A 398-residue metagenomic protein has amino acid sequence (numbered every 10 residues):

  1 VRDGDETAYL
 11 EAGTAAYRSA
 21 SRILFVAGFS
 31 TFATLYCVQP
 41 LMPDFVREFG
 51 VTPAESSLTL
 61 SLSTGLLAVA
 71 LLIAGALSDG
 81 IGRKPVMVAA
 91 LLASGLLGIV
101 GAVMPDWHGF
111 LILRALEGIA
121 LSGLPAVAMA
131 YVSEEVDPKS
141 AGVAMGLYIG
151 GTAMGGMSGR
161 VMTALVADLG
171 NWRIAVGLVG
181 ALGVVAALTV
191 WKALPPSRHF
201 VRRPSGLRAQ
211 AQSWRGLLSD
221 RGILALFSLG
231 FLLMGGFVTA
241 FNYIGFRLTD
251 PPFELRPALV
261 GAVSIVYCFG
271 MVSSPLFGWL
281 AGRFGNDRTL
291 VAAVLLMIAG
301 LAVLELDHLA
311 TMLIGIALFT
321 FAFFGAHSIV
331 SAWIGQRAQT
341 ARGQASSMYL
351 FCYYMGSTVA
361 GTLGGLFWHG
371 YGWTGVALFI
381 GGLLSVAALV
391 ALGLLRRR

Functional and structural regions predicted by a protein language model:
E6-T14, P195-F227: Juxtamembrane intracellular "pre-TM" segments in multi-pass secondary transporters
G50, G82, V103-G109, D137 (+1 more regions): Helix-breaking motifs and short loop linkers at transmembrane-helix boundaries and internal kinks in secondary membrane
V69-W107: Conserved MFS/SLC helix-loop-helix module at the cytosolic interface between two early adjacent transmembrane helices
L71-G82, S273-G285, W368: Helix-to-loop junctions at the C-terminal end of transmembrane segments in multipass secondary transporters
W107-G109, P138, L147-L194: Helix-loop-helix hairpin linking two adjacent transmembrane segments in secondary transporters
L113-M154: Cytoplasmic helix-loop-helix junction between adjacent transmembrane helices in 12-TM secondary transporters
D287-V330: C-terminal transmembrane helical hairpin of 12-TM major facilitator-type secondary transporters
